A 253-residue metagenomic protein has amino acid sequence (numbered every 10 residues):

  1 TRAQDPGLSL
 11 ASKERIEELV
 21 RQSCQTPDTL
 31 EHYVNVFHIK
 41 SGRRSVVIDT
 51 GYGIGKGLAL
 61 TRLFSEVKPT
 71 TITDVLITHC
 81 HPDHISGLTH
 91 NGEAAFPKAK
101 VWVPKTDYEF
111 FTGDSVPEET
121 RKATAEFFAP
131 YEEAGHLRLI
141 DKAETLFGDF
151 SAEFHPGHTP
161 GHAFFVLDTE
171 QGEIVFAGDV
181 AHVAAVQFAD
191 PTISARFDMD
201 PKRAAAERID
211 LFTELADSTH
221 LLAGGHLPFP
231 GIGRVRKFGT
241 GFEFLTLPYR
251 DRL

Functional and structural regions predicted by a protein language model:
T1-T61, T71-D74, Q171-G178: Metallo-beta-lactamase
D28, V36, K56-W102: Active-site metal-binding motif and surrounding structural segment of the metallo-beta-lactamase
F37-K40, V46, L139-E170: Core dinuclear metal-dependent hydrolase active-site scaffold
T50-Y52, C80, T106-D107, H158-T159 (+2 more regions): Active-site metal-binding loops of divalent metal-dependent hydrolases
V67, T71, A95-F154, R203-D210 (+1 more regions): Metallo-beta-lactamase
V75-I85, H155-H162, A223-P230: Histidine-centered catalytic micro-motifs
L88-E93, F164-Q171, V175: Short amphipathic alpha-helices and their capping/turn segments at secondary-structure boundaries
E170-L253: Cap/insert and terminal regions of metallo-dependent hydrolase folds
